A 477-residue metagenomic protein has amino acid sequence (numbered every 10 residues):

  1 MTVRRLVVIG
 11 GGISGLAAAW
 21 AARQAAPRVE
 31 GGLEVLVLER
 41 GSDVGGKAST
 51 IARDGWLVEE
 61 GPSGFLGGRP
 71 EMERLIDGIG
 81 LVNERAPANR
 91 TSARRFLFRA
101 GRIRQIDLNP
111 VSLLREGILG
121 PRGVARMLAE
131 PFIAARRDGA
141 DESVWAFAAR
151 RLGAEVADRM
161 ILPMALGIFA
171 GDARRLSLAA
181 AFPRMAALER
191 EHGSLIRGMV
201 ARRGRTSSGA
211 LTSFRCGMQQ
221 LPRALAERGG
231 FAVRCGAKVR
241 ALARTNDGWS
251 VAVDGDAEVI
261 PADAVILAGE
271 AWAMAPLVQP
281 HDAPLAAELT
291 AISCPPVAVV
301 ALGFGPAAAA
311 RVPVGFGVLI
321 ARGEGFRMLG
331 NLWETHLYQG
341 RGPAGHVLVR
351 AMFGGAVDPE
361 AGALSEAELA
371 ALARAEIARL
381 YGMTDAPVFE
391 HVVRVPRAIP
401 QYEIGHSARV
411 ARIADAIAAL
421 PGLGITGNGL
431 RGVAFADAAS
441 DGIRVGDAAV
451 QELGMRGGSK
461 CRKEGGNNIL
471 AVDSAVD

Functional and structural regions predicted by a protein language model:
T2-S14: Beta1/beta-strand and adjacent pyrophosphate-binding region of the FAD-binding site in flavoprotein oxidoreductases
L6-V8, V35, L423: Conserved hydrophobic helix-helix packing surfaces used for dimerization/oligomerization
S14, D43, W272: Conserved Rossmann-like nucleotide-cofactor binding loop
R23-R53: Glycine-rich FAD pyrophosphate-binding loop
K47-S49, D107-V111, V314-G315, G330-D477: Conserved flavin/dinucleotide-binding core of flavoenzymes
D54-R136: Dinucleotide-binding Rossmann-like beta1-alpha1 core, especially the glycine-rich loop that anchors the ADP
T91-R94, A125-L242, G248, A268: Active-site/ligand-binding neighborhood in enzyme catalytic cores
A237-V349, A356-A363, A367, A375-L380 (+3 more regions): Mid-domain catalytic core of redox enzymes that form a hydrophobic substrate pocket/lid adjacent to a catalytic redox
